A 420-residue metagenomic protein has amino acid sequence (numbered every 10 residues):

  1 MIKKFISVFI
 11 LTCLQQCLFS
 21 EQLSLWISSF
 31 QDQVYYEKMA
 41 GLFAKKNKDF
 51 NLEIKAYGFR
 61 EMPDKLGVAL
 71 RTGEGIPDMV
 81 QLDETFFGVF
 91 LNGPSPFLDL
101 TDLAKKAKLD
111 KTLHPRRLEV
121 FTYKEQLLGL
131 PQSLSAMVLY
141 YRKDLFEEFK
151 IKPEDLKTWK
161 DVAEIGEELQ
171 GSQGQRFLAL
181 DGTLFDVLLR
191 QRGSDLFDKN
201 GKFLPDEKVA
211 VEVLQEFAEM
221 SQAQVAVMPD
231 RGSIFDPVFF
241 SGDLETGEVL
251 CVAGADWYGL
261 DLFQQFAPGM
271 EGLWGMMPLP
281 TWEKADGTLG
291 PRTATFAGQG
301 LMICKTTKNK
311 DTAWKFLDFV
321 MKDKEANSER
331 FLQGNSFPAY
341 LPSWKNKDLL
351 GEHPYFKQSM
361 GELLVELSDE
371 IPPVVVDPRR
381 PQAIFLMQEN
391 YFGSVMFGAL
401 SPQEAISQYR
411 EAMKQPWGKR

Functional and structural regions predicted by a protein language model:
S7, C17-V89, P94, K105-K111 (+5 more regions): Conserved N-terminal structural module of periplasmic/extracytoplasmic solute-binding proteins
A56, K357-A412: C-terminal capping/gating helix-and-loop segments adjacent to ligand/active sites or protein-protein/ligand interfaces
A56-K65, K157-E164, D230-E245: Short helix-initiation/N-cap motifs at beta->coil->alpha
A69-R71, P77-D78, A107-L145, R176-F177 (+2 more regions): A structural signal for short loop-to-beta-strand junctions that line the ligand-binding cleft of periplasmic/secreted
D83-A136, K160-D161, G275-P278, L364: Hinge/lid segment of periplasmic solute-binding proteins
I165-E168, K202-I234, L279-W282: Glycine-centered hinge/linker elements that transmit conformational signals in sensory and ligand-binding systems
L260, Q264, W282, Q299 (+2 more regions): Mature extracytoplasmic/periplasmic domains
L273-M302: Periplasmic-binding protein-like
